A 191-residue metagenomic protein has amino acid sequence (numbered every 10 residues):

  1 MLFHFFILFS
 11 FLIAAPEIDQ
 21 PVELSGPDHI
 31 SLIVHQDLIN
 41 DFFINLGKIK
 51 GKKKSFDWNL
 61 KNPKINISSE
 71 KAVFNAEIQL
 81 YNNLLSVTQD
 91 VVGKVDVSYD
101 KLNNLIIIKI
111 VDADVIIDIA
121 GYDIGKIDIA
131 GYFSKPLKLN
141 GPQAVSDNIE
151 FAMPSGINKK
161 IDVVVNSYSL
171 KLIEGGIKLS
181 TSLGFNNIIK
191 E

Functional and structural regions predicted by a protein language model:
L2-L12: Sec-dependent N-terminal signal peptides
A14-E191: Extracellular/lumenal and peripheral-membrane lipid-interaction modules
